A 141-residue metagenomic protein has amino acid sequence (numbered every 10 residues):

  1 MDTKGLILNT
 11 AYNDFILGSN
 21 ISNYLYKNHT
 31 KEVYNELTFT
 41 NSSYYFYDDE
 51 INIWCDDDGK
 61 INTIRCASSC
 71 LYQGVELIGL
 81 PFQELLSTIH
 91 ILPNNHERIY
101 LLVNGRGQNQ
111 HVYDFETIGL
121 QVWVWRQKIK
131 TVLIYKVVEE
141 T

Functional and structural regions predicted by a protein language model:
M1-T141: Short helix/turn-capping signatures at newly exposed starts of structured segments
